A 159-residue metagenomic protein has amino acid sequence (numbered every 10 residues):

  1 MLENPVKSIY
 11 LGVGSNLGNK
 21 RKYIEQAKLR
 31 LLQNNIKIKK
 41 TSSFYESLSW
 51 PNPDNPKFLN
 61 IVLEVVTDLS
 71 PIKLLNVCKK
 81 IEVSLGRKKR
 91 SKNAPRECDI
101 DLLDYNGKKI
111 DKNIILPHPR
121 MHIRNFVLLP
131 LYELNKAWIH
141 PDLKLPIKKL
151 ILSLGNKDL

Functional and structural regions predicted by a protein language model:
V6-Y10: Extreme N-terminal starter segment of soluble prokaryotic enzymes
G12, E64-V66, Y105: Short hydrophobic/aromatic beta-strand micro-patches that form the beta-sheet surface supporting nucleotide- or nucleic
N19-R21: Short N-terminal binding/cap micro-motifs at the start of the first secondary-structure element
Y23-S70: Short, surface-exposed acidic-centric catalytic microdomains
K40, S49-F58, L69-N76, K80-L159: Flexible, gly/pro- and Lys/Arg-enriched active-site loops
